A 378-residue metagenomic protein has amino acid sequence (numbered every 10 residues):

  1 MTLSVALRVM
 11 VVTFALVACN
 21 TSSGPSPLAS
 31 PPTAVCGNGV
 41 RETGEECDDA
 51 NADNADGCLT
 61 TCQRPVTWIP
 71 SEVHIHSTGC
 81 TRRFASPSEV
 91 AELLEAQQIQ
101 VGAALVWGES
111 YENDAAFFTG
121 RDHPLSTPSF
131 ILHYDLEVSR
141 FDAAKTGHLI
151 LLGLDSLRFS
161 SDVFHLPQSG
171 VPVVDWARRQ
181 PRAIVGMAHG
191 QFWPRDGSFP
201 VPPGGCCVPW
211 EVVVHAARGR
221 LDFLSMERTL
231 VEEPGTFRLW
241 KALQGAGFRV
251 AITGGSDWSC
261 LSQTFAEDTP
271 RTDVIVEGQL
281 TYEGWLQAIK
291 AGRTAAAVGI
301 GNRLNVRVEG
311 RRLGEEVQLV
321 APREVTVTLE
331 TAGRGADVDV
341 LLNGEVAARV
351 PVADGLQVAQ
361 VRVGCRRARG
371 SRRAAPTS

Functional and structural regions predicted by a protein language model:
M1-M10: Bacterial N-terminal signal peptides that target proteins for export
P27-P65: Cysteine-rich modules of extracellular adhesion/ECM and protease-associated proteins
G44-A50, F84-V90, G314-E324: Short, polar loop/linker segments at the starts of domains and inter-domain junctions
A55-L59, G147, P270: Glycine-centered small-residue motifs that form tight turns and secondary-structure capping sites at repeat-unit
Q63-T67, C80, K241, G245-A251 (+1 more regions): C-terminal functional module detector
W68-I252, S256, C260-Q263: Catalytic cores of extracellular degradative/oxidative enzymes
